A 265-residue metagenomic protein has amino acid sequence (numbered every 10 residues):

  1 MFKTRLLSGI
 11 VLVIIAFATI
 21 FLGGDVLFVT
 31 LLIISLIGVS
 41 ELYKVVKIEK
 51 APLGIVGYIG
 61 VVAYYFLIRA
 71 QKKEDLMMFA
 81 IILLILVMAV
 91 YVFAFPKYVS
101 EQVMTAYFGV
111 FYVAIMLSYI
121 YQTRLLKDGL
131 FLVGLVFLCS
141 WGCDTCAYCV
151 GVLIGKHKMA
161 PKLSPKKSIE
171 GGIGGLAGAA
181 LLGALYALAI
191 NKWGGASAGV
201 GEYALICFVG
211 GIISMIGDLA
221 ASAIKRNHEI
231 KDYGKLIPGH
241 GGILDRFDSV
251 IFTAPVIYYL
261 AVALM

Functional and structural regions predicted by a protein language model:
F2-V209: Membrane-embedded alpha-helical bundles of polytopic integral membrane proteins
W141-V152, S214-R226: Short helical (or helix-break) motifs at transmembrane helix termini and adjacent helical loops in multi-pass membrane
V152-L153, A223-E229, I251, P255-V256: Re-entrant/interfacial helical elements at transmembrane boundaries that shape and gate the permeation pathway
A179-A180, R246, T253-A254, V262: Hydrophobic transmembrane alpha-helices of multi-pass small-molecule transporters
F208-I216, I243-I251: Hydrophobic transmembrane alpha-helical segments of multi-pass transport and channel proteins
R226-S249: Interfacial loop-to-transmembrane junctions
Y259-M265: Juxtamembrane boundary at the C-terminal end of a transmembrane helix
